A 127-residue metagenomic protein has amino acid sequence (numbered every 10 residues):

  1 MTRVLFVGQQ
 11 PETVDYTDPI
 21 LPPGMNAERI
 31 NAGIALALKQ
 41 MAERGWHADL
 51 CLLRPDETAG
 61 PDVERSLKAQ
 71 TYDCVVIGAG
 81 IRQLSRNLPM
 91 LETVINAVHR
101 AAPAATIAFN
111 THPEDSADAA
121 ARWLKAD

Functional and structural regions predicted by a protein language model:
M1-I20: N-terminal, charge-rich interaction modules
L21-K39: Short catalytic helix/loop segments, enriched in acidic residues and glycine and frequently bearing histidine
N31-I34, M90-D127: Ser/Thr/Gly-rich flexible loops in soluble cytosolic domains mediating phosphotransfer, phosphorylation
A42-A48: A generic structural motif
D49-T58, N110-P113: Short beta->alpha junction loops
E57-V63, A117: Structural motif
P61-A97: Mid-chain, well-packed structural core segment of small domains
